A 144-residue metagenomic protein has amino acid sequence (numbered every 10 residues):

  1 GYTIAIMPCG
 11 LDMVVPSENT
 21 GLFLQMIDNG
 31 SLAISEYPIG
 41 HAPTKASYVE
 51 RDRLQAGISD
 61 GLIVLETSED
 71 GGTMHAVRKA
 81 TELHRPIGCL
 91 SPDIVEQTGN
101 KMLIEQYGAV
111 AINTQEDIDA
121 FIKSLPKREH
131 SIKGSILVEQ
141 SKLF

Functional and structural regions predicted by a protein language model:
G1-F144: Glycine-biased, small-residue-rich flexible motifs in mid-sequence functional cores and linkers
